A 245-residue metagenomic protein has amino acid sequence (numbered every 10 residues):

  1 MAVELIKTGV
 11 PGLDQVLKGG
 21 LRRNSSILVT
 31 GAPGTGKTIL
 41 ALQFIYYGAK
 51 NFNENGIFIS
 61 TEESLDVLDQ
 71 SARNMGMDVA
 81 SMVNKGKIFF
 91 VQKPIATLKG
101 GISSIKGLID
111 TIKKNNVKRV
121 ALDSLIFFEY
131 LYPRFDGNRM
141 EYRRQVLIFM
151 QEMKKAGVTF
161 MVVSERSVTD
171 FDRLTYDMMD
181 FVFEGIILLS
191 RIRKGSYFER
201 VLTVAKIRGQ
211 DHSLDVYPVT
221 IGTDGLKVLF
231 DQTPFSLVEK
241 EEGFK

Functional and structural regions predicted by a protein language model:
M1-A2, S213-K245: C-terminal regions of RecA-like/P-loop NTPase motor modules
T8-G20: Pre-Walker A adenine-sensing motif
G19-R22, Y47-F52, V79-N84, D110-N115 (+2 more regions): Conserved catalytic network of the ASCE P-loop NTPase/AAA+ motor domain
S26-I27, A32-T97: Conserved P-loop
G31, Q92-P94, S124, K206-R208 (+2 more regions): Flexible glycine-/small-residue-rich
N55, G86-K87, N116-R119, K155-V163: Loop/turn-to-beta-strand initiation segments
K93-K155: Phosphate-binding/switch loop-helix module in NTP-utilizing enzymes
V162-G225: Phosphate-binding/switch region of NTP-binding enzymes
